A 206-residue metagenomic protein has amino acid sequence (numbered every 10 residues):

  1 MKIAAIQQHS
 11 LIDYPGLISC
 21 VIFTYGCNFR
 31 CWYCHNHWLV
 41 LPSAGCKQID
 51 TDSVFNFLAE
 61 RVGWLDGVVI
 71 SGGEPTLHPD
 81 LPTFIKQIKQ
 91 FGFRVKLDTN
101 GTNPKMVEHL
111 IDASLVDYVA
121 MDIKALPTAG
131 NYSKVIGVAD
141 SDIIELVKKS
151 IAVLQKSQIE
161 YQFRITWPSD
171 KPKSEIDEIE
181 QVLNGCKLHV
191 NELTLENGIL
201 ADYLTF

Functional and structural regions predicted by a protein language model:
M1-I3: Extreme N-terminal starter segment of soluble prokaryotic enzymes
A5-Q7: Zn-dependent metallo-beta-lactamase
H9, Y14-I49: Canonical Radical SAM [4Fe-4S] cluster-binding loop centered on the CxxxCxxC motif and its immediate flanking residues
L17, C27, G73-E74, T102: Gly/Ser/Thr-rich helix-start
F23, G72, D98-T99: Small/polar loops that bind or transfer phosphate-bearing groups
H37-V68: Conserved alpha-helical substructure of the radical SAM core
G45, I49-D52, G72, M106 (+1 more regions): Residue-level signal for alpha-helical context at structural boundaries
F55-R61, L65-G67, T76-L204: Conserved AdoMet/S-adenosylmethionine-binding subsite of the radical SAM
